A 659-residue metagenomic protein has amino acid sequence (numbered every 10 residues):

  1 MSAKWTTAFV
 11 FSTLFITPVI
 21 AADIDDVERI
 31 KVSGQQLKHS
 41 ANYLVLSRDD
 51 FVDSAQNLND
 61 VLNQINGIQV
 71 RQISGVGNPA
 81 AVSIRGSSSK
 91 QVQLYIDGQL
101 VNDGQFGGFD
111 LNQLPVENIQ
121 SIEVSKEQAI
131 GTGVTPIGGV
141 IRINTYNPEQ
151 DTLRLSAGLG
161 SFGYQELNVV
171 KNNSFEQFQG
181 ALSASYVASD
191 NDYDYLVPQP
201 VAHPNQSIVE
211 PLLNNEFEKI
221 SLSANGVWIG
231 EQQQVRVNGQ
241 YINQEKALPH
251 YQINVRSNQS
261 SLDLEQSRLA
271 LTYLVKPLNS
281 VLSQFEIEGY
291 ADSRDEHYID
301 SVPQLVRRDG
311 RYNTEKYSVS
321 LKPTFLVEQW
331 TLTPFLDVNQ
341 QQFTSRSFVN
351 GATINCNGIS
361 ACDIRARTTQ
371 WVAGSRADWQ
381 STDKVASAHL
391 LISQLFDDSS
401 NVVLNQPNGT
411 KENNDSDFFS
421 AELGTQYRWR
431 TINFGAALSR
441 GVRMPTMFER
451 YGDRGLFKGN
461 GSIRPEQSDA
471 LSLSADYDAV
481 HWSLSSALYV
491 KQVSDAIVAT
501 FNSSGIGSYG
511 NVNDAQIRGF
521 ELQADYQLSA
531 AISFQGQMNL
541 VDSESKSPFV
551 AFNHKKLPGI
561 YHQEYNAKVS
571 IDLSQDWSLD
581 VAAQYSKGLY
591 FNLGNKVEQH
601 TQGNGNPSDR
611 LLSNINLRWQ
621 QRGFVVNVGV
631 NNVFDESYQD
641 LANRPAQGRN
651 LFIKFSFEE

Functional and structural regions predicted by a protein language model:
I24-D53, A81, S89: N-terminal periplasmic "start-of-domain" segments of outer-membrane beta-barrel proteins
N59, N63-D103: Extracytoplasmic beta-strand/coil segments of soluble accessory domains associated with Gram-negative outer-membrane
L114-R154: A beta-strand signature from Gram-negative outer-membrane beta-barrel systems, especially the internal plug domain
R142, Q150, G158, V170-L262: Periplasmic-side early beta-strands and strand-to-turn transitions of outer-membrane beta-barrels
N215-K219, Q234-F285, A291-K316, I359-A366 (+1 more regions): Flexible loop and strand-edge segments within Gram-negative outer membrane beta-barrel domains
E245, S293-H297, Q342, V349 (+10 more regions): Surface-exposed extracellular loop regions of Gram-negative outer-membrane beta-barrel proteins, predominantly
N254, N258-L278, Y312-K316, A366-T368 (+6 more regions): Outer-membrane beta-barrel signature, preferentially recognizing the C-terminal barrel domain of Gram-negative
Q329, Q380-A388, S393-D397, D478 (+5 more regions): Gram-negative outer-membrane beta-barrel transporters
